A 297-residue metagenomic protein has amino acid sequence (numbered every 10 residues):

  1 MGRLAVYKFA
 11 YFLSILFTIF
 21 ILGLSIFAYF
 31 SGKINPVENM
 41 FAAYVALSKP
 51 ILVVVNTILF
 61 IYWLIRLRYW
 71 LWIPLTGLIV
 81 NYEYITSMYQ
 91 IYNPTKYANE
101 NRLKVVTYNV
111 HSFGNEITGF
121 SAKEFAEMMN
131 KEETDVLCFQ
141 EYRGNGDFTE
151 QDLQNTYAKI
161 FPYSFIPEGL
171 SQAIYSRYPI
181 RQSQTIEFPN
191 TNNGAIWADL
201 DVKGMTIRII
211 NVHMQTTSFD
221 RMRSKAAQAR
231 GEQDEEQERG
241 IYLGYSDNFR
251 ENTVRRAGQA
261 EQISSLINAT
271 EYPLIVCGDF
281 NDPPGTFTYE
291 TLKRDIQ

Functional and structural regions predicted by a protein language model:
M1-Q154, A260-E261: N-terminal, active-site-proximal structural segment of metallo-dependent hydrolase catalytic domains
W72, N155-A158, K293-D295: Short, hinge-like loop/turn segments at secondary-structure boundaries
G77-E100, I117-T118, K123-N130, V136-A227: Structured beta-strand-rich core segments of catalytic domains in phosphoester-bond hydrolases
K104, D135, Y163, P273-I275: Proline-centered loop/turn at the N-terminus of a beta-strand
A198-Q297: Solvent-exposed soluble domains appended to multi-pass membrane proteins
